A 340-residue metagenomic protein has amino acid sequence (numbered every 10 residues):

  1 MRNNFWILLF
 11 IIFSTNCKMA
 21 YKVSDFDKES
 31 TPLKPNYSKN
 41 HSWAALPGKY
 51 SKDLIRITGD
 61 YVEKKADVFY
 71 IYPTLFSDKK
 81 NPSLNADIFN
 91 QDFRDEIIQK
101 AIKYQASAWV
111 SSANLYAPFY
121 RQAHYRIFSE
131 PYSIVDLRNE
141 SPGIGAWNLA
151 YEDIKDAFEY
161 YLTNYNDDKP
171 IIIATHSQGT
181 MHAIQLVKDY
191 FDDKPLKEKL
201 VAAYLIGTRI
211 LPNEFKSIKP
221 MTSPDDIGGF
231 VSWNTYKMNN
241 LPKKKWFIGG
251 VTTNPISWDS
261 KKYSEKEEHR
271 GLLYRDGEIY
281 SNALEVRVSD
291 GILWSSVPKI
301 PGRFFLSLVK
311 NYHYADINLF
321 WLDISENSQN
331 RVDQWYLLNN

Functional and structural regions predicted by a protein language model:
F5-F13: Sec-dependent N-terminal signal peptides
C17-A108: Flexible, membrane-associating and regulatory peripheral segments of lipid-active enzymes
K18-M19, K155-D167, D189-Q334, L338-N339: Surface cap/lid and interfacial helix-loop subdomains adjacent to catalytic sites that gate substrate access
Y21-V23, P73-D168, P301-N318, L322-N340: Active-site catalytic motif of lipid deacylating hydrolases and related acyltransferases
K64-A66, S111-L115, D167-P170, E198-A202: Loop/turn elements at helix/coil->beta-strand transitions in domains of secreted/extracellular proteins
D67-I71, Y116-F119, I172, A202-L205 (+1 more regions): Structural recognition of the beta-strand scaffold that forms the well-ordered cores of secreted hydrolase catalytic
T175, G179: Gly/Ala-rich beta-loop-alpha elbow adjacent to hydrolase catalytic centers
H182-L186: Hydrolases whose catalytic domains are alpha/beta-hydrolase-1, hotdog thioesterase, or metallo-beta-lactamase-like
